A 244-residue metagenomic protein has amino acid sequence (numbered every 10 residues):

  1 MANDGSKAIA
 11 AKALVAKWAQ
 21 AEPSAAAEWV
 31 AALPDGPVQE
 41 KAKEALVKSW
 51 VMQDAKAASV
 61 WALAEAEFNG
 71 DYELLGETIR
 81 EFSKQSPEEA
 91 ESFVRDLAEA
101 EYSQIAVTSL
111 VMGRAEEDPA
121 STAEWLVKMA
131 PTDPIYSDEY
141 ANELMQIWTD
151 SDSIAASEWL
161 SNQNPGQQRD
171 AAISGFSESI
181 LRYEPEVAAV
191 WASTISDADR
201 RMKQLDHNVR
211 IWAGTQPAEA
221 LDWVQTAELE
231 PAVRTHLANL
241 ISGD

Functional and structural regions predicted by a protein language model:
M1-D244: Non-catalytic tandem-repeat scaffold regions and their flanking low-complexity/translocation tails
